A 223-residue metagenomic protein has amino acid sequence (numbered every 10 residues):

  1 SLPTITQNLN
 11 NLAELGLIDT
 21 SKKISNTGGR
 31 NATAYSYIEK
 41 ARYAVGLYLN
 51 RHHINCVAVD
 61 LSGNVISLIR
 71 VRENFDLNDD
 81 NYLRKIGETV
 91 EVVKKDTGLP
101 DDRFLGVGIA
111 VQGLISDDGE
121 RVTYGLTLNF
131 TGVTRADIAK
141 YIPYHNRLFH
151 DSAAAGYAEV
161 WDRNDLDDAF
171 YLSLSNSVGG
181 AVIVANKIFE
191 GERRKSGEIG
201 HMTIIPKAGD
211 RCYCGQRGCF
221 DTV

Functional and structural regions predicted by a protein language model:
S1-N31, Y35: Nucleotide/phosphate-binding catalytic cleft detector across ATP-hydrolyzing and phosphate-transferring enzymes
N31-L68, Y171-V184: Gly/Thr-rich phosphate-binding beta-strand-loop-beta motif of the actin/hexokinase/Hsp70
N55, G113-I115, G209: Active-site/binding-pocket entry motifs
A58, L114-I115, V182, I204: Hydrophobic beta-strand positions
L68-R70, N78, Y141-V223: Glycine/GP-enriched mid-protein hinge/lid loop-to-helix segment characteristic of carbohydrate kinases
I69-F170: Glycine-rich phosphate-binding loop and adjoining helix at the ATP-binding site of ATP-dependent phosphoryl-transfer
